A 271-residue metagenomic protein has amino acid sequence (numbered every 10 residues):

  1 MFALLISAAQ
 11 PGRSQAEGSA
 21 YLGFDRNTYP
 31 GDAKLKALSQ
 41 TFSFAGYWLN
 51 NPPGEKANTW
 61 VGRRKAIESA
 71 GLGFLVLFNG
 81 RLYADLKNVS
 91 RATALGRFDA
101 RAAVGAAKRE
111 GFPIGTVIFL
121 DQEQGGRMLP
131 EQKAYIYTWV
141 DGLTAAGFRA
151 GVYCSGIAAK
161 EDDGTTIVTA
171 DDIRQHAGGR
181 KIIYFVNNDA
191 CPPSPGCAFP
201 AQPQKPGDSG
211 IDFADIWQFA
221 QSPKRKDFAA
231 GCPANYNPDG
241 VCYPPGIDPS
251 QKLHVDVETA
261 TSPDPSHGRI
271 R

Functional and structural regions predicted by a protein language model:
M1-S7: Bacterial N-terminal signal peptides
Q10-A16: Sec/Tat signal peptide C-region and signal peptidase I cleavage site
E17-K36, Q40-D141, A145-A146: Substrate-binding cleft of extracellular glycoside hydrolase catalytic domains
E17-P30, L35, A170, R174-R271: Functionally critical loop-and-helix segments that line ligand-binding/catalytic clefts of soluble enzyme domains
Y47, V76, V152, Y184-F185: Structural beta-sheet core signal
N79, C154-A158, Q221: Acidic carboxylate-rich catalytic motifs and surrounding loops in phosphoryl-/glycosyl-chemistry enzymes
Q132, E161-I173: Distinct, well-ordered alpha-helical segments
T144-T166: Aromatic-lined carbohydrate-recognition surfaces of secreted/lumenal glycan-active proteins
